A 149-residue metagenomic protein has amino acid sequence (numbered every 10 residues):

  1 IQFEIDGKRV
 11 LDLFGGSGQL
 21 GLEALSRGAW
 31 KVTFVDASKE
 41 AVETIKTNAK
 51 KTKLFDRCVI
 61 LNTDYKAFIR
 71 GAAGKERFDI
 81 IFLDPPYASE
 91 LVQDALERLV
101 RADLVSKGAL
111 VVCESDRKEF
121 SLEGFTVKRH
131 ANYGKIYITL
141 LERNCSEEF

Functional and structural regions predicted by a protein language model:
I1-F149: Class I S-adenosyl-L-methionine-dependent methyltransferase catalytic core
